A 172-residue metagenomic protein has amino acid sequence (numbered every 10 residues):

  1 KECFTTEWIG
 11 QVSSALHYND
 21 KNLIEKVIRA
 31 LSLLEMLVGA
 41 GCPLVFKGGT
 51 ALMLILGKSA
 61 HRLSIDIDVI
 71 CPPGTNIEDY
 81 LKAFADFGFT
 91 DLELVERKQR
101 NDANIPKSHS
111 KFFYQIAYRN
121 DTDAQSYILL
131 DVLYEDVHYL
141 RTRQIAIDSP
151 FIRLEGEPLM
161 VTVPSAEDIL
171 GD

Functional and structural regions predicted by a protein language model:
E2, E7-L16, K21, V27-L31 (+1 more regions): Catalytic cores of NTP-dependent nucleotidyl/adenyl transfer enzymes across multiple folds
K21-E25, I67-E78: N-terminal short leaders/motifs
L33-G41, A83-T90: Generic non-transmembrane alpha-helical segments
L34-I67, P72: Active-site nucleotide-donor binding segment shared across nucleotidyl transfer reactions
G49, R97-Q99, E135: Conserved beta-strand termini and adjacent loop/short-helix elements that scaffold enzyme active sites in alpha/beta
T50, T75, D136-H138: Short, flexible active-site-adjacent loop segments at beta-strand->alpha-helix junctions, enriched in small/polar
L56-S59, Y80-A83, R141-Q144: Short, conserved acidic/polar surface loops in the N-terminal third of protein domains
C71-P106: Metal-dependent nucleotidyltransferase catalytic core
